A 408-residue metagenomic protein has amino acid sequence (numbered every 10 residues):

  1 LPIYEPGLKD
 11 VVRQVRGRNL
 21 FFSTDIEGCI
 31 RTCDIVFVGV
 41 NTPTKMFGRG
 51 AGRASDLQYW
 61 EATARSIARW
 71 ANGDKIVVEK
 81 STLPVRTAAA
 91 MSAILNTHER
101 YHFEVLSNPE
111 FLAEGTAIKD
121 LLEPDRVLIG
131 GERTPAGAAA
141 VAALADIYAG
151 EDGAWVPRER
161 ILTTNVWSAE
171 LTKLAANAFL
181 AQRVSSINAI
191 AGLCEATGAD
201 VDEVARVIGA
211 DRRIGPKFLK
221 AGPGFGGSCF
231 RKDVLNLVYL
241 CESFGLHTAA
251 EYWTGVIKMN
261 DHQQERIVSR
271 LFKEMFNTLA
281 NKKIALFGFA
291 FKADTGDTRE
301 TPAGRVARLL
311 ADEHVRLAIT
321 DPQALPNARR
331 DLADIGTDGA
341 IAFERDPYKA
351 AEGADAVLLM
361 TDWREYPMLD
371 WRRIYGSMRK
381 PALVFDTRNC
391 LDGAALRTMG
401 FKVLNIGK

Functional and structural regions predicted by a protein language model:
P2-K408: Structural/interface elements that position substrates and couple domains in central-metabolism enzymes
